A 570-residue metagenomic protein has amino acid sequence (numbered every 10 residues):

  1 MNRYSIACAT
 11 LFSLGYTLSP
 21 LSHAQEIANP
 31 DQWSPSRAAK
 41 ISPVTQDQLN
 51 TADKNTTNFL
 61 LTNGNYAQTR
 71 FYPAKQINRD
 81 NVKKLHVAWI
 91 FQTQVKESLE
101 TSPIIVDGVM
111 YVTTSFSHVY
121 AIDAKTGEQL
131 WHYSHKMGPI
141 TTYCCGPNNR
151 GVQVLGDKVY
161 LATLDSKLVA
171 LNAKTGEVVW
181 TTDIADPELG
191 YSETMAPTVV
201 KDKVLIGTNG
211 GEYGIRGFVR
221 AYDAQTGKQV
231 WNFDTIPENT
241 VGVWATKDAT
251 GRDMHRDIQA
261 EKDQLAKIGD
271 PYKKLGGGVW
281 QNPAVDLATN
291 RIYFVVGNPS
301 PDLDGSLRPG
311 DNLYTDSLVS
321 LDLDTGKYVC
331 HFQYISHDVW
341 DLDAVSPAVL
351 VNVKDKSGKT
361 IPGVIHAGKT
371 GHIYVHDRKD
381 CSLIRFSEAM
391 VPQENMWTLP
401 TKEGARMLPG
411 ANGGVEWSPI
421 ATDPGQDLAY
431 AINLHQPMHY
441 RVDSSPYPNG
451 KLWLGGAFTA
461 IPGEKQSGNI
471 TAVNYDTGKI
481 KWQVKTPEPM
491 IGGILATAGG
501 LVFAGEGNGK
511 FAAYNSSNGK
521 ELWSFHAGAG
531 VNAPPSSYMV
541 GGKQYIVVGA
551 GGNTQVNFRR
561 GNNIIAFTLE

Functional and structural regions predicted by a protein language model:
C8-P20: Bacterial N-terminal signal peptides
Q25-P73, P237, G251-R252: N-terminal pre-domain segments of enzymes
F59-N63, S98-H118, Y143-K167, S192-R216 (+8 more regions): Repeat-blade elements of multi-bladed beta-propeller folds
Q68-A185, A496-T497: N-terminal cofactor/phosphate-binding cores enriched in small/glycine residues, especially glycine-rich loops such as
A88, E128-H132, E177-T181, V230-N232 (+4 more regions): A structural motif specific to WD40 beta-propellers
F91-S102, H132-Q153, T181-A196, D234-N282 (+11 more regions): Extracytoplasmic beta-rich repeat domains
L171, G217-K228, D311-G326, D380-C381 (+2 more regions): Beta-propeller blade signature
V296, K359, L434-H435, P462-K520: Loop/turn-rich, solvent-exposed surfaces of beta-rich toroidal or solenoidal domains
